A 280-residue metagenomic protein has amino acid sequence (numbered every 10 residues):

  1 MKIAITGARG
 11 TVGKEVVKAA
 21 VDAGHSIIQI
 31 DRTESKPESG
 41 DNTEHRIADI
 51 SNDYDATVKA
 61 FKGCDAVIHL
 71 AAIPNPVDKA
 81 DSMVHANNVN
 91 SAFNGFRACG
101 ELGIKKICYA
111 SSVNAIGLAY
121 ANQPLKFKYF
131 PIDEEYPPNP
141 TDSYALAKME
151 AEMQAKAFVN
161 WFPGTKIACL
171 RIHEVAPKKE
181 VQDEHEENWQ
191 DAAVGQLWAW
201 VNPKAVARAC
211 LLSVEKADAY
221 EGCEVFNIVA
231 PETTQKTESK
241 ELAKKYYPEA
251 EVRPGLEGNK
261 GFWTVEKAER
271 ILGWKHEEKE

Functional and structural regions predicted by a protein language model:
I3-A23: N-terminal Rossmann NAD(P)H-binding glycine-rich loop of SDR-like oxidoreductase domains
A48-N87: NAD(P)H-binding glycine-rich loop region in Rossmannoid oxidoreductase-like domains and their noncatalytic homologs
V67, K79-C108: NAD(P)-cofactor binding segment of oxidoreductase domains
A86, N122-F162: Catalytic helix-loop patch of NAD(P)-dependent Rossmann-fold dehydrogenases
N94-T141: Conserved Rossmann-fold NAD(P)-dependent oxidoreductase catalytic core, especially the SDR/UDP-sugar
S111, E152-P177: Conserved beta-loop-beta element that borders a ligand/cofactor-binding pocket
V175-D191, Q196-C223: Alpha-helical substrate-binding/gating segment
A207-V265, R270-I271: Mid/C-terminal beta-alpha module of Rossmann-like enzyme folds, strongest in SDR-family dehydrogenases/epimerases
